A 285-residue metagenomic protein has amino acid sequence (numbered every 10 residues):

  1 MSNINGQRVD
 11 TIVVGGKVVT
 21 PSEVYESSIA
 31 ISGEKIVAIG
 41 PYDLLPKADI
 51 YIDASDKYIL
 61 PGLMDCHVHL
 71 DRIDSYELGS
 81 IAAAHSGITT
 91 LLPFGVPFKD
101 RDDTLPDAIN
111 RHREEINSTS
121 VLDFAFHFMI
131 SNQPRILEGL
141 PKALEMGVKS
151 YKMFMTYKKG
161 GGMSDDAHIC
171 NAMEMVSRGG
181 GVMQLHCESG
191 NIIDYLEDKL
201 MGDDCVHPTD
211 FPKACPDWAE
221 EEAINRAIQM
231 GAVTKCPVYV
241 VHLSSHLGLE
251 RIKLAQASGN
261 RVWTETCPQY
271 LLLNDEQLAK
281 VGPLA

Functional and structural regions predicted by a protein language model:
S2-L60: Histidine-rich, glycine-flanked metal-binding segment
R8-V13, L44-F94: Replace "His-x-His-based motif
G16, I29, E34, D56 (+8 more regions): Divalent metal-coordination and catalytic microenvironments
P41-Y42, G95-K99, M129, M155-T156 (+2 more regions): Short, ordered loop/turn segments at secondary-structure junctions
K57, R72-F126, S131-K149, D166-R178 (+3 more regions): Alpha-helical scaffold segments that flank or form the walls of functional sites
K57-V68, T119-V121, E276-A285: N-terminal small/glycine-rich loop or linker at the start of catalytic domains across soluble metabolic enzymes
D65, T90-F94, V121, G202-P212: Gly-rich Lys/Arg/Thr-decorated short loops/hinges at beta-loop-alpha junctions or inter-strand turns that position
R135-A285: Histidine/acidic residue-rich metal-binding segments in metalloenzymes
